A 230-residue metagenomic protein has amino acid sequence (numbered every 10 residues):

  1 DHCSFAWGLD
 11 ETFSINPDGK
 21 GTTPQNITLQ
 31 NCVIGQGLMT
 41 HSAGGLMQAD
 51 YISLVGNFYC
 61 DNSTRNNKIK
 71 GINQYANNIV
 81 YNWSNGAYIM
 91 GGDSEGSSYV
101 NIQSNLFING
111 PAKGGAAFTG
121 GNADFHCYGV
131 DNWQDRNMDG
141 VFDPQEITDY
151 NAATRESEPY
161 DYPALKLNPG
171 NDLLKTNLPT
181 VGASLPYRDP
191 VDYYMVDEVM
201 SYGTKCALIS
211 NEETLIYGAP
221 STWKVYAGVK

Functional and structural regions predicted by a protein language model:
D1-L9, K20-N85, S98-P111, H126-R136: Right-handed parallel beta-helix
C3-N16, G45-Q74, D139-E146, P179-G203 (+1 more regions): Generic hydrophobic segment detector
L9-T12, Y88-I89, G115: Extracytoplasmic/secreted cell-surface and envelope-processing proteins
I15, I69, M90-G92, G120: Short, T/G/N/S-enriched strand-turn elements that build extracellular solenoid repeat scaffolds
P17-D18, S84-S94: Short helix/strand-bridging catalytic loops that position acidic/His residues to coordinate divalent metals and engage
G45-L46, G91-E95, K113-A117: Low-complexity, flexible helical/coil segments
Q103, F107-K230: Long, contiguous C-terminal flanking segments immediately downstream of a protein's structured core
